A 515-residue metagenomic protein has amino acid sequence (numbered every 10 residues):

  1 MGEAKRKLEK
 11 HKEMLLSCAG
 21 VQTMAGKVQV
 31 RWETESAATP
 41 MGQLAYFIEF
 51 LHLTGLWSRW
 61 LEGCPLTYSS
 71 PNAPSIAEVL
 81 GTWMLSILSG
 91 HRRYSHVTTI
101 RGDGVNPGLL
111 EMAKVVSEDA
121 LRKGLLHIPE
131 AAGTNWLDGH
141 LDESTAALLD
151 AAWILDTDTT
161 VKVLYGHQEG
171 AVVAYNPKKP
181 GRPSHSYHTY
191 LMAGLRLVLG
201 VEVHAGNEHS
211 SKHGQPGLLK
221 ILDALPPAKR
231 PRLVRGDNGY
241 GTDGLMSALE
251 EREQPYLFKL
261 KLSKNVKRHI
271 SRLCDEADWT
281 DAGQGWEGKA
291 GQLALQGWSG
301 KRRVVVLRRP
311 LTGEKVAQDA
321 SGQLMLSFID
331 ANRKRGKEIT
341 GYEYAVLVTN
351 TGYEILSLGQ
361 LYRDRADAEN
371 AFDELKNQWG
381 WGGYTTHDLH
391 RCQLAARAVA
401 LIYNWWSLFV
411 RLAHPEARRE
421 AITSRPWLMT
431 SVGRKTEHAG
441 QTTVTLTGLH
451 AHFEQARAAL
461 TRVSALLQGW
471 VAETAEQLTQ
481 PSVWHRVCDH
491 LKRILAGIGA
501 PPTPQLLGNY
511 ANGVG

Functional and structural regions predicted by a protein language model:
M1-R182, S186-P227, G433-G515: Dynamic "connector" segments at or just before major functional cores
A4, L15-G26, V30, P255-A371 (+2 more regions): An anionic, glycine-rich sequence signature occurring as long contiguous blocks
F50, T82-W83, V97, S117 (+9 more regions): Short, conserved catalytic/metal-binding motifs centered on acidic residues
S69-E78, K337-E338, T386-A396: Structural motif
V97, I355-A398, I402-W406: Short amphipathic alpha-helical "interface-anchor" segments enriched in bulky aromatics
G104-P107, K162-L164, L197, N207-E208 (+8 more regions): Flexible loop/turn segments at secondary-structure boundaries
E208-K267: Domain-level cores of phosphate- or acyl-group-handling catalytic modules
G382-T445, A456: Basic, amphipathic alpha-helical segments enriched in Lys/Arg and hydrophobic/aromatic residues
